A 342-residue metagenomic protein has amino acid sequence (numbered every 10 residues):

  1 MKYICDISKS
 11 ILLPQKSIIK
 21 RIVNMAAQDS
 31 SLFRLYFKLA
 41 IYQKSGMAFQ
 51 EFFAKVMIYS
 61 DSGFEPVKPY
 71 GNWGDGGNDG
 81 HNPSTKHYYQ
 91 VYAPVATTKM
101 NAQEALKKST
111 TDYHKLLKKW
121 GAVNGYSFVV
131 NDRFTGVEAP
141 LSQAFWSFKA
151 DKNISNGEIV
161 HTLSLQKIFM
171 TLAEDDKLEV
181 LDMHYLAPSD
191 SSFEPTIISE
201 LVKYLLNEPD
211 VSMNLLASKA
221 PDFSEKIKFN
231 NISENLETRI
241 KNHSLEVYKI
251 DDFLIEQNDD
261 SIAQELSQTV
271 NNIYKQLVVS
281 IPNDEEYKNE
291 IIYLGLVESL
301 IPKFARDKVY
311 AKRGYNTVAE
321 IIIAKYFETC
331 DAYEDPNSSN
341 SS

Functional and structural regions predicted by a protein language model:
K2-I4, K9-L13, K20, D75-G76 (+2 more regions): Intrinsic low-complexity, intrinsically disordered segments enriched in polar/basic residues
Y3-V23, T110-P282: Acidic metal-coordinating catalytic centers involved in nucleic-acid phosphodiester chemistry
I7, M25-P69: Acidic-basic catalytic patches of nuclease active cores, encompassing PD-(D/E)XK and other metal-cofactor nuclease
P14-K38, G76-K86: Conserved N-terminal glycine/acidic-rich loop preference
Q50-T111: Catalytic centers of nucleases
G63-E65, H87, N124, I154-I159 (+1 more regions): Generic structural motif recognizing short loop/turn segments at the entrances and edges of beta-strands
F253-S342: Extended, amphipathic alpha-helical scaffolds
